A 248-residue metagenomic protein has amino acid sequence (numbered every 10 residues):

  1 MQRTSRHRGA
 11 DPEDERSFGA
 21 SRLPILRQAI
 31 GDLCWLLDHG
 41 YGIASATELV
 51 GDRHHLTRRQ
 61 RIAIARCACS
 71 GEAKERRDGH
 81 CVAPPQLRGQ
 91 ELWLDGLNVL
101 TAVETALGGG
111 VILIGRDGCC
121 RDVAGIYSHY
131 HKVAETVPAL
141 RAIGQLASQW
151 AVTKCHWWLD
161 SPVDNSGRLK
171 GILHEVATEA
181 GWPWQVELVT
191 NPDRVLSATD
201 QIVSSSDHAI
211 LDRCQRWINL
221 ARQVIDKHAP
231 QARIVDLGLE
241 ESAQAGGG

Functional and structural regions predicted by a protein language model:
M1-L92, V99-G248: Charge-biased, low-complexity intrinsically disordered regions
